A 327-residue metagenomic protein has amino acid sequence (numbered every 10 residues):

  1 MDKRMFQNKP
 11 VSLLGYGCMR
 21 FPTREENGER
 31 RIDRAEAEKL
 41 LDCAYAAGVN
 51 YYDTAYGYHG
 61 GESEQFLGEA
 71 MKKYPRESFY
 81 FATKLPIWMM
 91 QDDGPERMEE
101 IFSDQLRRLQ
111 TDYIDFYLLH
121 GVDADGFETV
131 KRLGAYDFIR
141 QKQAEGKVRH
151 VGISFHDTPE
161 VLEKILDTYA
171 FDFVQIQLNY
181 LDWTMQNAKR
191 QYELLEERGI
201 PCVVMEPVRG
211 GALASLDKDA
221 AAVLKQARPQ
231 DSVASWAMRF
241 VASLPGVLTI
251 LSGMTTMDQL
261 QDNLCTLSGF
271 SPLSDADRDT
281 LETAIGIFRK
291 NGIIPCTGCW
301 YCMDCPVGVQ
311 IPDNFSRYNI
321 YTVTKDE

Functional and structural regions predicted by a protein language model:
M1-F79: N-terminal binding-site loop/beta-alpha segment at the start of enzyme catalytic domains that lines or forms
L14-Y16, A44, Y52, L67 (+10 more regions): Conserved, mostly hydrophobic/aromatic
R24-E25, I32, M90-V208, S215-A222 (+2 more regions): Glycine/proline-rich, positively charged, aromatic-decorated active-site loop/lid region on the catalytic face
Y45, N50, E69, T168 (+1 more regions): Structured C-terminal cap/extension of enzyme domains
Y51-G57, R149-I153, Q175-I176, T249-L251: Short catalytic-loop micro-motif centered on adjacent basic/acidic residues
Y58, E62, H156-D157, T255: Short beta->alpha linker loops
E64-T83, Y136-G146, E197: Alpha-helix-loop-beta-strand connector modules within alpha/beta enzyme cores
E77-M90, L119-H120: A short, structured active-site edge motif that brings together acidic residues
